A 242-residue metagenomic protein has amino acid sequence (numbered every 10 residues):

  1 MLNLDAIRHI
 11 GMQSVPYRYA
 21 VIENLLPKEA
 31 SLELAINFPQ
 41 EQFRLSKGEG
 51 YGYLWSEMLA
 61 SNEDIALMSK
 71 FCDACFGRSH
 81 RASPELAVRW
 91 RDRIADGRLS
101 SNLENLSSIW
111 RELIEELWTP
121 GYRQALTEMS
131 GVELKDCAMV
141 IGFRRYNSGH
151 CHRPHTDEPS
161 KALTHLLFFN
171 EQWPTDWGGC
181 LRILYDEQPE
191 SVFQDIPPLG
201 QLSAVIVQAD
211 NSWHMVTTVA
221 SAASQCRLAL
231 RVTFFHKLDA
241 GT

Functional and structural regions predicted by a protein language model:
M1-R81: N-terminal auxiliary "cap/dimerization" subdomain that precedes the catalytic jelly-roll/cupin core of mononuclear
I10-Q13, R144-H150, P154-K161, L166-T242: Catalytic core of Fe(II)/2-oxoglutarate
V15, E23-P27, R111-T119, E158 (+2 more regions): Aromatic-acidic/polar surface patches that form glycan- and anion
E23, L32-A35, P39, R111-E115 (+2 more regions): Non-transmembrane alpha-helical segments in soluble domains of secreted/periplasmic/extracellular proteins
K28, P120-Q124, L163, P198-L199: A structural signal for well-ordered alpha-helical segments within the folded catalytic domains of diverse enzymes
E29-A30, F38-L45, P120-G121, S130 (+3 more regions): A generic secondary-structure signal for well-formed alpha-helical elements
S61-A138: Signature of the catalytic double-stranded beta-helix
C75, E128-P154, M215: Generic detector of solvent-exposed, compositionally biased contiguous segments
